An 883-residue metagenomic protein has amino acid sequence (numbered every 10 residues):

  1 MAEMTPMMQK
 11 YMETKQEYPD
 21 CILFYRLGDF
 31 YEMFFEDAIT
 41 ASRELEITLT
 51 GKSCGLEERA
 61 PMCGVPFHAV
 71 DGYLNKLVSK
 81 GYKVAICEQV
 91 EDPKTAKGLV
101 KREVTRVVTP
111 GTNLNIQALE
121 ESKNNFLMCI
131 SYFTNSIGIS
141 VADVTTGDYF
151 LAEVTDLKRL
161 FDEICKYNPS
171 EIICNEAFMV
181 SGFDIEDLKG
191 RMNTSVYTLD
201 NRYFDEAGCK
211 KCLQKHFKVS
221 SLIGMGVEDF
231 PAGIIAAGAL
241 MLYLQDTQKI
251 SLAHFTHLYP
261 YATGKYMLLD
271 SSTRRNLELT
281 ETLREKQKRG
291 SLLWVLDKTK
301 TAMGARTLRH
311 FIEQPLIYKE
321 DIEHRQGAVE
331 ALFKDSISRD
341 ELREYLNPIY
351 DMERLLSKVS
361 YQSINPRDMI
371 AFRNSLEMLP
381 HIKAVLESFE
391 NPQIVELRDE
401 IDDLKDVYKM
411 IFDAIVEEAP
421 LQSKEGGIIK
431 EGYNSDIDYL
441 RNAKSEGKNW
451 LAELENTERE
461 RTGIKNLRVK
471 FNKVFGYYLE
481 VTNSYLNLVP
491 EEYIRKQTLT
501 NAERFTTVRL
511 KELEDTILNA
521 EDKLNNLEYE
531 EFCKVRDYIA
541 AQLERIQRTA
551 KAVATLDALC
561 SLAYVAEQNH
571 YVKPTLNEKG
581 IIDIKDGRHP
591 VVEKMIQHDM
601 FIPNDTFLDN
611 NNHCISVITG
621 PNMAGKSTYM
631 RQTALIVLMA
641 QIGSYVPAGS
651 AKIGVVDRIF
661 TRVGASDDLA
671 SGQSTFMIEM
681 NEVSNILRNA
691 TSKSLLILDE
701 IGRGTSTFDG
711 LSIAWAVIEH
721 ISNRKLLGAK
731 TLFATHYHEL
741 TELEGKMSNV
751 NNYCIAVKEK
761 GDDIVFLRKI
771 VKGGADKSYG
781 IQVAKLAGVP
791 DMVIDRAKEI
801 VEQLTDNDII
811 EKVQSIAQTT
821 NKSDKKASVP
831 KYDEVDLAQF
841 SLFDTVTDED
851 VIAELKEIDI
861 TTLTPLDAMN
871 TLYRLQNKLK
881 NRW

Functional and structural regions predicted by a protein language model:
M1-A331, N347, D351-S360, I364-N456 (+2 more regions): Charged catalytic and DNA/RNA-contacting regions of genome-maintenance and nucleic-acid-processing enzymes
F35-A38, F230, K300-T301, R309-F311 (+5 more regions): ATPase nucleotide-binding head domains, primarily ABC-like/P-loop NTPase cores
C87, P110-L119, S251, E387-Q393 (+5 more regions): Active-site phosphate-binding and catalytic loops of NTP-dependent enzymes
I164, P169-A177, F183-D184, T198 (+3 more regions): Conserved catalytic alpha/beta cores of large enzymes that bind or transform nucleotide phosphates and polynucleotides
F204-K211, V219, M267-T273, L283 (+5 more regions): Amphipathic heptad-repeat alpha-helical coiled-coil/stalk segments that mediate oligomerization, filament/stalk
I322, V329, R339-Y345, F372 (+12 more regions): Amphipathic alpha-helical coiled-coil segments
Y361, S375-M378, E396, E431-G432 (+2 more regions): Charged, surface-exposed helical/loop "interaction arms" that form contiguous linear patches used for dimerization
S841-W883: C-terminal tails and terminal domains of large nucleic-acid-associated and other macromolecular-machine proteins
